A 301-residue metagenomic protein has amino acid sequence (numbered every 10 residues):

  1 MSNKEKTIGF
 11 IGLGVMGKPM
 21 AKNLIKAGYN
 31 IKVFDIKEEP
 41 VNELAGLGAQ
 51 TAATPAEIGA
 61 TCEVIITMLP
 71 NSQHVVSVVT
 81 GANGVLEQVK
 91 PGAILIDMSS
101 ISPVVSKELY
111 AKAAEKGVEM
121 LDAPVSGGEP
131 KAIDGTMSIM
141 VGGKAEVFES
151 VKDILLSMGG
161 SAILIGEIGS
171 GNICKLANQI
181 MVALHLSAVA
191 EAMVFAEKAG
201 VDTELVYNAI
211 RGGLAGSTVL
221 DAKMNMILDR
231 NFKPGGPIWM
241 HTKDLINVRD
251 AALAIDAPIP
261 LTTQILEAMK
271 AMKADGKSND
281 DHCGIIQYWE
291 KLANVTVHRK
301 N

Functional and structural regions predicted by a protein language model:
M1-A60, V64-T67, M98, V297: NAD(P)+-binding Rossmann beta1-loop-alpha1 motif at the extreme N-terminus of oxidoreductases
I8, L13, I101-Q179, A183: Rossmann-fold dinucleotide-binding core
I31, T51, E119-L121, A162 (+2 more regions): Hydrophobic beta-strand scaffold residues
P55-E119: Rossmann-fold NAD(P) dinucleotide-binding segment
D134-G135, I139-G142, I163, E167-A199 (+2 more regions): Active-site-proximal catalytic alpha-helix in oxidoreductases
N172, G216-S278, H282, W289: Interdomain hinge/lid region at the active-site interface of Rossmann-like NAD(P)-dependent oxidoreductases
E204-R211, T263-E267: Beta-strand segments within the central parallel beta-sheet cores of soluble alpha/beta enzyme folds
